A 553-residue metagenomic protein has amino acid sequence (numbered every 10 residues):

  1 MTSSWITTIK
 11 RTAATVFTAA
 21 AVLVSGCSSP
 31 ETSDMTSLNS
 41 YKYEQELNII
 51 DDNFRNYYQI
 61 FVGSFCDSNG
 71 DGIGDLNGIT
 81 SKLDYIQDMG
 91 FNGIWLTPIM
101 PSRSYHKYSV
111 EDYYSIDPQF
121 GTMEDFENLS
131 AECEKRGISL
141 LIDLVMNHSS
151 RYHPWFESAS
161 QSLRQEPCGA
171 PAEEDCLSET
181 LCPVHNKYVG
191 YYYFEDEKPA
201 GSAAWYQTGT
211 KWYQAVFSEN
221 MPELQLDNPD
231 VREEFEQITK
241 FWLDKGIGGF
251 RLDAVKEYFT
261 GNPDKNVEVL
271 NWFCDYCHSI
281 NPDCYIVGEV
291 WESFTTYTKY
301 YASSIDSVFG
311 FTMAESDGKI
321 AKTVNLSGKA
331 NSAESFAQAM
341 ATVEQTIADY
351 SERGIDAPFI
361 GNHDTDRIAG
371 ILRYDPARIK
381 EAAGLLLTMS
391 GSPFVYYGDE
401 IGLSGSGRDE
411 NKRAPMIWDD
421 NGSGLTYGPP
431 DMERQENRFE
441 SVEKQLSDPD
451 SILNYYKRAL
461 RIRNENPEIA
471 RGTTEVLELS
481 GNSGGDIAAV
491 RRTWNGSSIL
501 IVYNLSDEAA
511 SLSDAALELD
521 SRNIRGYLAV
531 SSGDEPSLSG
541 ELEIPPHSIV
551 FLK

Functional and structural regions predicted by a protein language model:
T2-A14: Bacterial N-terminal signal peptides that target proteins for export
A14-V22: Hydrophobic helical h-region of N-terminal Sec-dependent signal peptides in bacterial secretory/periplasmic proteins
C27-L226, D244, R251, V255-S303 (+1 more regions): Acidic/aromatic-lined carbohydrate-recognition and catalytic surfaces of CAZymes acting on diverse glycans
N53, I280, Y285, E292 (+7 more regions): Loop/helix patches that line or flank the sugar-binding groove of alpha-linked glycan CAZymes
R151-Y152, E157-S158, S162-E197, C274-D420: Conserved alpha/beta catalytic core and glycan-binding cleft of carbohydrate-active enzymes
D230-G248: A conserved hydrophobic secondary-structure block that centers on an alpha-helix together with its immediately flanking
A509-S532: Beta-strand-rich binding/interaction modules
P536-K553: C-terminal beta-strand-rich structural cap/linker in extracellular carbohydrate-active enzymes
